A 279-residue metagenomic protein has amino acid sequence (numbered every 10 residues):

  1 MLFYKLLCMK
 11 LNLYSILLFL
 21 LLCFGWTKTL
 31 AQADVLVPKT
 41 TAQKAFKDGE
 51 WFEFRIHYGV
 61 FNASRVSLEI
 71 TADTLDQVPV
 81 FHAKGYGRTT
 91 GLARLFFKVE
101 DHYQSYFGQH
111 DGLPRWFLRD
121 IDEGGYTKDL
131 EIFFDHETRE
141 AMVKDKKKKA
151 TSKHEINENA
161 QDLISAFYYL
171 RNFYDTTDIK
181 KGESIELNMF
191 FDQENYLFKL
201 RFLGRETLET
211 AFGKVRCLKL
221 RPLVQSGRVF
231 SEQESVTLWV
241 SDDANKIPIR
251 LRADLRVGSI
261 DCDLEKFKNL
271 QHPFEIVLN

Functional and structural regions predicted by a protein language model:
Y4-D34: Bacterial Sec-dependent N-terminal signal peptides
Y4-K5, L13-S15, G49, T74 (+4 more regions): Short linear motifs in intrinsically disordered/low-complexity regions
K5, S15, T27, Y169-L170 (+2 more regions): Compositionally biased, intrinsically disordered low-complexity regions enriched in proline and serine
C8, I16, L163-A166, I179 (+2 more regions): A generic signature of intrinsically disordered, low-complexity regions enriched in glycine/proline and charged/polar
A33-H136, D175-N279: Acidic, serine/threonine-rich low-complexity disordered tracts
L130-Y174: Hydrophobic, well-structured mid-protein blocks that either form specific transmembrane helices
